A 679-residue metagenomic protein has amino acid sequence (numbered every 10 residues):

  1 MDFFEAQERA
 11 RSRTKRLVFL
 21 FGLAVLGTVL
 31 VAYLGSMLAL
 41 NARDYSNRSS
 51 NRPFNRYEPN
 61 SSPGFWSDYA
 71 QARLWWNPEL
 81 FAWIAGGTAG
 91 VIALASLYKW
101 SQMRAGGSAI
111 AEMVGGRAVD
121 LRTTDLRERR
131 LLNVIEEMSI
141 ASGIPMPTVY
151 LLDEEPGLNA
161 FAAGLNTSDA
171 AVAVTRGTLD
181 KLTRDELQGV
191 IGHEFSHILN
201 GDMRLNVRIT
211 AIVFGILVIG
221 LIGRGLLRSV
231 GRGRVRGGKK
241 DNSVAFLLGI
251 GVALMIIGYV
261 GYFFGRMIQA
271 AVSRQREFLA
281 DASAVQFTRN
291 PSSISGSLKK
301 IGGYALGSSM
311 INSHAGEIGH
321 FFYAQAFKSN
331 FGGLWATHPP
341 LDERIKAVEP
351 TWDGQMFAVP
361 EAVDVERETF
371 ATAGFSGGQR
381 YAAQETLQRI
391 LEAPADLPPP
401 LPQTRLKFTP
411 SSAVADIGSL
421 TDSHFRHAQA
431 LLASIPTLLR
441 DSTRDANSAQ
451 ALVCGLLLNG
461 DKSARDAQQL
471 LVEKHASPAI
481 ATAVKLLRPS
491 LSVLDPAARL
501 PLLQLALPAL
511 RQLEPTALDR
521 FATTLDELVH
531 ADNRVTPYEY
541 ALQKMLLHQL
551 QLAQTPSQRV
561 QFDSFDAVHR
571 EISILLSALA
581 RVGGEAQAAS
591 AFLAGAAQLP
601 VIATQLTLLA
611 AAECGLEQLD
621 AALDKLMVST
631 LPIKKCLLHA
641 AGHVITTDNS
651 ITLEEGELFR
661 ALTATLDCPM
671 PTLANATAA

Functional and structural regions predicted by a protein language model:
M1-A163, D180, N200, L205-A270 (+12 more regions): Hydrophobic or amphipathic, alpha-helical segments that drive membrane association/targeting
D2-E8, M37, N242-A270, R289-E527 (+4 more regions): Cytosolic-facing loops and C-terminal tails of multi-pass membrane proteins
I135, V174, G189-H197, G201 (+1 more regions): Active-site recognition of the HExxH zinc-binding catalytic motif
E155, V172, G177, T183-G189 (+1 more regions): Membrane-embedded segments
N159-T167, A171, T175: Juxtacatalytic substrate-recognition/specificity segment
T183-S196, D526-A531: Short alpha-helix carrying the canonical HExxH Zn2+-binding catalytic motif
S196-N200, V535, I651: Short active-site segment of divalent metal-dependent hydrolases/proteases that encodes the spacing between
